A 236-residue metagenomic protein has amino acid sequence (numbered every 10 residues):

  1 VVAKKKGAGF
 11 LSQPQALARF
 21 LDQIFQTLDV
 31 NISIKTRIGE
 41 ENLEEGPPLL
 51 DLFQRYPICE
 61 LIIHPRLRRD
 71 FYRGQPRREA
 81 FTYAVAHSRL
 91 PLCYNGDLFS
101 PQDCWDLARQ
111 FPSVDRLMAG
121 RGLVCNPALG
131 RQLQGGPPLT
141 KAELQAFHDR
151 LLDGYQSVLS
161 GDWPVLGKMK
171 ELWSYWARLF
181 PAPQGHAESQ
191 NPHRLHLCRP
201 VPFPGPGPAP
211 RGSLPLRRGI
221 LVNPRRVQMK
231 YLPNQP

Functional and structural regions predicted by a protein language model:
V1-P236: Flavin-dependent oxidoreductase catalytic cores
